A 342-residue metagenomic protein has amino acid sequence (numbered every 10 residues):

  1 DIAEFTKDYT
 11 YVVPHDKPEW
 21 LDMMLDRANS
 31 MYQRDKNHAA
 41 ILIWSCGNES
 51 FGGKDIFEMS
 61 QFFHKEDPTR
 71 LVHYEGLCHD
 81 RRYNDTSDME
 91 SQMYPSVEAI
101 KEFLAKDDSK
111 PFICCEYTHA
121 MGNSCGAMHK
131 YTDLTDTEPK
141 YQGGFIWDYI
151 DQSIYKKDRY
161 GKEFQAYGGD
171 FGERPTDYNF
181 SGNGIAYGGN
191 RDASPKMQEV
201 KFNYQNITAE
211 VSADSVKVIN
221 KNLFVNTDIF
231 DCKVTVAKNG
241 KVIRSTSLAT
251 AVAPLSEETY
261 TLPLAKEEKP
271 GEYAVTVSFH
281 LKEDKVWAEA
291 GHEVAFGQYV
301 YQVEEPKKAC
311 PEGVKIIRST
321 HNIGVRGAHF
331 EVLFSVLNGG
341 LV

Functional and structural regions predicted by a protein language model:
D1-S215, K221-D228, K233-V242: Extended substrate-binding grooves/exosites of carbohydrate-active enzymes
Y94, T250-V252, S335-L341: A short, sequence-level motif marking secondary-structure junctions
D214-V216, C232, Y260-L262, V275 (+1 more regions): Hydrophobic residues positioned within well-ordered beta-strands of beta-sheet architectures
S215-N220, V325, H329: Short, well-ordered beta-strand segments enriched in hydrophobic/aromatic residues
F230-C232, A237-P270, F279: Intrinsically disordered, low-complexity Pro/Gly/Ser/Thr-rich segments with frequent PxxP/GP/PP motifs and embedded
E267-P306: Terminal connector regions
T276, L281, E304-V342: Beta-strand-rich N-terminal accessory domains
